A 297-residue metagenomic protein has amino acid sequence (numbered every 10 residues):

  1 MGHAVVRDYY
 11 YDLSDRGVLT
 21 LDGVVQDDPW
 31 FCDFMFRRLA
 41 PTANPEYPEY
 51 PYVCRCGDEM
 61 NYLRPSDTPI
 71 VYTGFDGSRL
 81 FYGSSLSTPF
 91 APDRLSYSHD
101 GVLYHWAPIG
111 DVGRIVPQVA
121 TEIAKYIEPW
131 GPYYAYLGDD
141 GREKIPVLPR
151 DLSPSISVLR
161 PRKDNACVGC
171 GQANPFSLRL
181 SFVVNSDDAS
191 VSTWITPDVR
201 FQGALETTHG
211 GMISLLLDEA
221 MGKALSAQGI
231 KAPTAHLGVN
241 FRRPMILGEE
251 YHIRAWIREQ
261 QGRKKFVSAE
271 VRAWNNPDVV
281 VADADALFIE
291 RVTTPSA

Functional and structural regions predicted by a protein language model:
M1-L152: Terminal leader/tail segments of proteins
V24, W194-T196, G238-N240, R254-W256 (+2 more regions): Residue-level recognition of well-ordered beta-strand positions that form the cores of beta-sheet-rich folds across
P29-P48, T196, R200-L217: A short mixed-secondary-structure module that forms the rim of ligand-binding clefts
L152-V199: Non-catalytic linker/capping segments at the edges of enzyme domains
S153-R160, M245-L247, I257-A297: HotDog/MaoC-like acyl-thioester-processing domains
S190, T207-A232: Active-site helix/loop of acyl-thioester processing domains in fatty-acid/polyketide metabolism, spanning hotdog-fold
A220-H252, I257: Hydrophobic beta-strand-centered segment that forms part of the acyl-chain substrate-binding groove
